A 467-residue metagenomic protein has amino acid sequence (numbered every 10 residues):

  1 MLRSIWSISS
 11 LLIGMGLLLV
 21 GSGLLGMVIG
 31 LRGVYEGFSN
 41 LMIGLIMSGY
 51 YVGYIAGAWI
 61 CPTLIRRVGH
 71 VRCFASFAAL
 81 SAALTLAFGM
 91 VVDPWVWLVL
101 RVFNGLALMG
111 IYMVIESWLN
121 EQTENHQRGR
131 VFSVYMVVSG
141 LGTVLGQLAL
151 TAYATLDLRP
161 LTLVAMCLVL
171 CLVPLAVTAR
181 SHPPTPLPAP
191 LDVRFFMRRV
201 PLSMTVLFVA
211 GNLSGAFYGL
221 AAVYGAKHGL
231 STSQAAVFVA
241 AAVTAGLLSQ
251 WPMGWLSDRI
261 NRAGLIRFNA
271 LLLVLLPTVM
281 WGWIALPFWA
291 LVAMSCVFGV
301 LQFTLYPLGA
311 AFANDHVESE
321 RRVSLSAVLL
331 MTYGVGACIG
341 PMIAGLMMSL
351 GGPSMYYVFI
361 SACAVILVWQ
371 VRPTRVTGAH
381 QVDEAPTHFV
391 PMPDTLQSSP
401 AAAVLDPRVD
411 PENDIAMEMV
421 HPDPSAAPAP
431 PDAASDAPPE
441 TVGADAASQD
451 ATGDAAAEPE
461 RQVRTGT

Functional and structural regions predicted by a protein language model:
M1-R3, P183-A189, T374-T467: Intrinsic disorder in cytosolic terminal tails and internal cytosolic loops of multi-pass membrane transporters
L2-Y51, S214-Y224, H228, A235: Helix-loop boundary and gating motifs at the non-cytosolic
N40-L41, N125-Y135, T232, V317-L329: Loop-to-transmembrane helix entry/capping segments in MFS-fold secondary transporters and related SLC/MFSD carriers
G57-H70, A154, S249-N261, M348-S349: Helix-to-loop junctions at the C-terminal end of transmembrane segments in multipass secondary transporters
R72-L86, A165, G264-V279: Structural signature of the two symmetry-related core transmembrane helices
V102-V137: Cytoplasmic helix-loop-helix junction between adjacent transmembrane helices in 12-TM secondary transporters
G110-T123, F303-V317: Intracellular juxtamembrane helix-capping segments at the cytosolic ends of symmetry-related transmembrane helices
L150-T151, A165-T185, L367-R375: C-terminal membrane-cytosol helix-exit motif in multi-pass small-molecule transporters
